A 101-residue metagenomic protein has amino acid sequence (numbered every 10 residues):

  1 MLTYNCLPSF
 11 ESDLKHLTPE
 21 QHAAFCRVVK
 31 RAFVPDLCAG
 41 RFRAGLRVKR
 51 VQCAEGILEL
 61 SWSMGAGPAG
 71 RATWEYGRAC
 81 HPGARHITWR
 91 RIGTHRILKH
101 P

Functional and structural regions predicted by a protein language model:
M1-A32: Arg/Lys-rich, positively charged N-terminal/basic patches that mediate binding to nucleic acids
S9, C53, T94: Residues that form or immediately flank small-molecule/cofactor binding pockets and catalytic motifs
S12-H16, S61-P101: Enriched for short, Lys/Arg-rich terminal
Q21, A32, D36-G40, P101: A general structural signal marking secondary-structure boundaries and capping sites
F25-A32, D36, G45, P82 (+1 more regions): A short beta-strand-loop micro-motif that forms or neighbors metal/cofactor- and ligand-binding patches at active-site
V34-M64: A short, surface-exposed loop/turn module that caps and links secondary-structure elements
